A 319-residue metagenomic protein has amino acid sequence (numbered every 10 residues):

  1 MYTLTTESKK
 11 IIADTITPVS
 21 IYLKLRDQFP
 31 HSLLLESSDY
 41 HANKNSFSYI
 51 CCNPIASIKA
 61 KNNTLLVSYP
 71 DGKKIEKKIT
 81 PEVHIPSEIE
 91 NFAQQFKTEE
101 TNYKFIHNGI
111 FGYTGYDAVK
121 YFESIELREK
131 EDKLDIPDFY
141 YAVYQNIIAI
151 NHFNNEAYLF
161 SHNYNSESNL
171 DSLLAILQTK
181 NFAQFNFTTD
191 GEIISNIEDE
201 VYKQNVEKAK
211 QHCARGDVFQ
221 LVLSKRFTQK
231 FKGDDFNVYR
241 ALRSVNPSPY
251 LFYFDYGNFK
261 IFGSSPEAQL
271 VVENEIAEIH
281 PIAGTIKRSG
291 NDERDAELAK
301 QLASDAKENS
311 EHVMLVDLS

Functional and structural regions predicted by a protein language model:
M1-S319: Extended alpha-helical targeting/anchoring segments, especially N-terminal organellar/secretory targeting helices
